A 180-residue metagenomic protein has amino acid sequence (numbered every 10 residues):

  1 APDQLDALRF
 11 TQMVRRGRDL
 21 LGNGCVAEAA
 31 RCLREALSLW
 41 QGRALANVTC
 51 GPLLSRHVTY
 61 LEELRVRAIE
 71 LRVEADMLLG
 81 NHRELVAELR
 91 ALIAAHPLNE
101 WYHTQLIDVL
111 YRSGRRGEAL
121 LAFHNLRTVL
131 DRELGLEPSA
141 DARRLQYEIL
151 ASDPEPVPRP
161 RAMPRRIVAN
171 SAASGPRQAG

Functional and structural regions predicted by a protein language model:
A1-G180: Intrinsically disordered, charged and Pro/Gly-enriched terminal/linker segments that flank large helical-solenoid
